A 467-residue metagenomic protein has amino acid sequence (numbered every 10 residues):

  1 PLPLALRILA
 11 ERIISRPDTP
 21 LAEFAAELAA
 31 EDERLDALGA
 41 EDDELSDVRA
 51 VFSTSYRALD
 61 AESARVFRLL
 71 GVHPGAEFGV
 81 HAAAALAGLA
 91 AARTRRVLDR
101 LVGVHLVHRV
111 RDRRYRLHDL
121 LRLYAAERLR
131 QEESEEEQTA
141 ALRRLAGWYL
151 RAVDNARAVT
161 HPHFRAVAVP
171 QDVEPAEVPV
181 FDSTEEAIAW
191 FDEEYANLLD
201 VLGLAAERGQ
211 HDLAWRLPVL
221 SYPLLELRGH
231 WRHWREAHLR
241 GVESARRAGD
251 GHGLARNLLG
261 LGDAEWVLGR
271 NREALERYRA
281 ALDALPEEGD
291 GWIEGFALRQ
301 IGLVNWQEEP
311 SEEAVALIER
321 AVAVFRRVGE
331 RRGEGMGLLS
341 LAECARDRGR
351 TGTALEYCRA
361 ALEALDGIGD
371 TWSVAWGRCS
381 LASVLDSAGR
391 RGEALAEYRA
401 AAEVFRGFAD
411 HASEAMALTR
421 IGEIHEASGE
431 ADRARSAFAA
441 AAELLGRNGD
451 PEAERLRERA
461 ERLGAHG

Functional and structural regions predicted by a protein language model:
P1-L225: Aliphatic-rich helical/repeat scaffold segments used for oligomerization and domain docking
V104, H108-D112, A158-H163, I188 (+2 more regions): Inter-helical turn/loop elements of alpha-helical hairpins
D192, R208, D212, G229-R232 (+9 more regions): Residue signature of alpha-solenoid helical repeat architecture, marking inter-repeat boundaries and helix-start
L254-E265, N271, R277, A284 (+14 more regions): TPR/Sel1-like alpha-solenoid repeat signature
A431-D450: TPR/TPR-like (Sel1-like) alpha-helical repeat modules
